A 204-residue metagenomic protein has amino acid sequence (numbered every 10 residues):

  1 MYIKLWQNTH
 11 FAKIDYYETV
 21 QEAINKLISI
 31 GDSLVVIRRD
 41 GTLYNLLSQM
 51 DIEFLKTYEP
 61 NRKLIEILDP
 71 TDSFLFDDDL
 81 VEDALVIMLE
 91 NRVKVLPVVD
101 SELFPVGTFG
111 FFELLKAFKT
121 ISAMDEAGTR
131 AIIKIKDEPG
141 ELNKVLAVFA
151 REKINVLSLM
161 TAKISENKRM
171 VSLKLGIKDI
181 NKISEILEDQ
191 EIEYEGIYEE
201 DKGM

Functional and structural regions predicted by a protein language model:
M1-H10, I28, L46-E90, S101-N167 (+1 more regions): Tandem CBS (Bateman) regulatory domains
H10, Q21-N25, S29-S33, D40-Y44: A positional/architectural concept
Y17-K26, D83-L85: Short, basic/aromatic recognition patches
R38, V99-D100: Core beta-strand residues in small-molecule sensory/regulatory alpha/beta domains
N167-L175: A generic structural motif
